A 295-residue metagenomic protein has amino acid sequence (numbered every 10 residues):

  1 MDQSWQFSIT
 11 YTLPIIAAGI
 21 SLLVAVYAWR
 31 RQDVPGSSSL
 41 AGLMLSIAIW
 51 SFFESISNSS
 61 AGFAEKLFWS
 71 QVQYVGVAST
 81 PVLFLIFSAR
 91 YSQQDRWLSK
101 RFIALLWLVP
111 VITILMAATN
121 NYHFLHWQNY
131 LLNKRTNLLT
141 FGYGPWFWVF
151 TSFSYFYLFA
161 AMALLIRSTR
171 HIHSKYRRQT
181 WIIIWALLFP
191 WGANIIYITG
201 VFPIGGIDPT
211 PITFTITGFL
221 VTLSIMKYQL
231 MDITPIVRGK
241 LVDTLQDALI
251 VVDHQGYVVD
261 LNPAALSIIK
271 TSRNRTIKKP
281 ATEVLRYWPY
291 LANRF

Functional and structural regions predicted by a protein language model:
M1-Q3, Y130-W146: Juxtamembrane membrane-water interface segments that cap and precede transmembrane helices
S4-S21, Q32-L125, Y143-F159, I184-L187 (+1 more regions): Individual alpha-helical transmembrane segments in multi-pass integral membrane proteins
F7, A41, T169, S174-L245: Interfacial "cap-and-anchor" motif at the non-cytosolic start of specific transmembrane alpha-helices
S21-Y27, L83-F87, S154-S174, V221-Y228: Alpha-helical transmembrane segments in multipass membrane proteins, preferentially the mid-helix core
V26-D33, Y91-S99, L164-T180, D232-V237: Juxtamembrane membrane-water interface segments of multi-pass membrane proteins, especially cytoplasmic-side
D232-L266: Sensory modules in modular signal-transduction proteins
A265-T276: PAS/PAS-like sensory domain cap-loop motif
N274-F295: Terminal output helix/cap of sensory domains in signal transduction proteins
